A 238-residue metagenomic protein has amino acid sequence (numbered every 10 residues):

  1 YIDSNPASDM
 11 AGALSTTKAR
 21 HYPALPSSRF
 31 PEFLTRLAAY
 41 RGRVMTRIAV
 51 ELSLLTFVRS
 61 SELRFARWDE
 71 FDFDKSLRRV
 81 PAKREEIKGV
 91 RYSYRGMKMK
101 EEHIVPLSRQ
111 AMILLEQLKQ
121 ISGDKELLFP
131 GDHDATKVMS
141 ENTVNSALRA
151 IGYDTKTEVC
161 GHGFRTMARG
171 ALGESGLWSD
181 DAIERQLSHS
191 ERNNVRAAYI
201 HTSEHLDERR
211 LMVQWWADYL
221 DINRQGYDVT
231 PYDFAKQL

Functional and structural regions predicted by a protein language model:
D3, S8-T17, F65-Q120, E191-N194: Conserved tyrosine-mediated DNA breakage-rejoining catalytic core shared by Y-recombinases
S4, E70-L77, T157-E158, L177-I200 (+2 more regions): Short, polar N-cap/turn motifs at the start of nucleic acid-interacting alpha helices
S8-D9, A13-M45, L55-V58, A66 (+3 more regions): Long, amphipathic, Lys/Arg-enriched alpha-helical "connector/arm" segment
S15-R20, Q110-R149, A197-H201, R224-L238: Major-groove DNA-contacting interfaces characterized by cationic-aromatic clusters
T16-A19, A24, A82-K88, M112 (+1 more regions): Catalytic-site neighborhood detector that most strongly recognizes the C-terminal catalytic loop/helix of tyrosine
Y22, R41-G42, L52, G96 (+2 more regions): Residue-level marker of regulatory loop/turn positions in helix-turn-helix DNA-binding domains and in histidine
T35-T46, T56, V105, Q117-T136 (+3 more regions): Short, basic (Lys/Arg/His-rich) helix/loop patches that form interaction surfaces in the mid-to-C-terminal regions
A49, F57, E62-F65, I183: Alpha-helix N-cap/helix-start motif at helix boundaries, enriched for small hydrophobics
